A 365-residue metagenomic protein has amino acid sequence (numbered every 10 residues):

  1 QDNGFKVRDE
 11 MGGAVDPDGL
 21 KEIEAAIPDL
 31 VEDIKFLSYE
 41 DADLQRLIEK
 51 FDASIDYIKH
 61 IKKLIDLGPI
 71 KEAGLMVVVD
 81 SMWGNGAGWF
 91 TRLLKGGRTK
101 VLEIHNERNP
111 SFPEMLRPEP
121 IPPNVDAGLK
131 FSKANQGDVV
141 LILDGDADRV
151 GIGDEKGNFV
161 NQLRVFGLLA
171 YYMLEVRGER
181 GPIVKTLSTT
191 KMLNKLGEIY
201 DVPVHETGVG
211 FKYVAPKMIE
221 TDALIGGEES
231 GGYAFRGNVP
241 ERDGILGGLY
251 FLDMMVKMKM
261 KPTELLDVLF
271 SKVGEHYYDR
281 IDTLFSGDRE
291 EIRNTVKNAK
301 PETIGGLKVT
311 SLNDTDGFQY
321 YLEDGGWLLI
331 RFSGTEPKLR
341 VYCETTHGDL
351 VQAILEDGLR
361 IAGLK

Functional and structural regions predicted by a protein language model:
Q1-E10, L143-K156: Active-site microenvironments of hydrolase-like enzyme catalytic domains
N3-S132, Q136: Gly/Ser/Thr-enriched, mixed-charge loops and adjacent short helices that form phosphate/oxyanion-binding elements
V15-K59, E155-G227, A234-F235: Proline/glycine-rich low-complexity loops and linkers
I23, I61-K62, D80, V125 (+7 more regions): Buried hydrophobic positions in well-ordered alpha/beta secondary-structure cores of metabolic enzymes
M82-A87, A147-D148, T189-K191, H347: Gly/Ser/Thr-rich loops at beta-strand to alpha-helix junctions that form or flank small-molecule/cofactor-binding
E107-P110, G145-R149, L187-M192, K212: Acidic, glycine-rich active-site loops and adjacent beta-strand->loop/helix elements that engage anionic groups
D138-V139, E175, E179-K365: Phosphate-binding and adjacent anionic-ligand microenvironments
L143-G145, F159-R164, V239-D243: Short glycine/threonine-rich catalytic loop with a Thr-x-Gly-x-Asp
